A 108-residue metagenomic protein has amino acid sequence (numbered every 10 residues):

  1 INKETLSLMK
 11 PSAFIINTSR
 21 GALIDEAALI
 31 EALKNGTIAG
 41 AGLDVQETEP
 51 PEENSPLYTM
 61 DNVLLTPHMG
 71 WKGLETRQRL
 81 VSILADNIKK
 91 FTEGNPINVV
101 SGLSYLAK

Functional and structural regions predicted by a protein language model:
I1-P56: Rossmann-like adenosine-cofactor binding region
E47-K108: C-terminal helix-to-coil terminal segments
